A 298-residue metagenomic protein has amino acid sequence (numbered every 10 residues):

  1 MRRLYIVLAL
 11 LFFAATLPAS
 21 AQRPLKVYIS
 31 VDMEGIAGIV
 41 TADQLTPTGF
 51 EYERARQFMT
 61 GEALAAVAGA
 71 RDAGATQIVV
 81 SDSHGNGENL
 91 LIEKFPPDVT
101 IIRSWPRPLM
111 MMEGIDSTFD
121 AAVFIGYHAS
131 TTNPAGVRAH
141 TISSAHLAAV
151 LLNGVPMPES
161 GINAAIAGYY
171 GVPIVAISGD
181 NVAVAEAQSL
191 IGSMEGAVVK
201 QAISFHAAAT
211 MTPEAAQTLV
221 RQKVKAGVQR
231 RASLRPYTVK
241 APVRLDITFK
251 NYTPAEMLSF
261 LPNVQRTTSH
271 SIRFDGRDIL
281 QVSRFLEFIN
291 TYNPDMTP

Functional and structural regions predicted by a protein language model:
M1-L4: Positively charged n-region of N-terminal signal peptides that target proteins for export
V7-T16: Bacterial N-terminal signal peptides
A19-Q22: Boundary at the C-terminal end of the N-terminal hydrophobic targeting segment
F50-S81, N86-E88, D98-V99, K223-R230 (+1 more regions): Alpha/propeptide regions of enzymes that mature by internal proteolysis
I78, A216-P298: C-terminal accessory domains and tails appended to enzymatic cores
P97-I115: A glycine-rich helix N-cap at a beta->alpha junction
S144-Y170, G179-V182: Active-site glycine-rich loop that binds ribose-phosphate moieties when present
I166-I174, S178-K223, G227: Active-site rim beta-loop-alpha module in soluble metabolic enzymes
